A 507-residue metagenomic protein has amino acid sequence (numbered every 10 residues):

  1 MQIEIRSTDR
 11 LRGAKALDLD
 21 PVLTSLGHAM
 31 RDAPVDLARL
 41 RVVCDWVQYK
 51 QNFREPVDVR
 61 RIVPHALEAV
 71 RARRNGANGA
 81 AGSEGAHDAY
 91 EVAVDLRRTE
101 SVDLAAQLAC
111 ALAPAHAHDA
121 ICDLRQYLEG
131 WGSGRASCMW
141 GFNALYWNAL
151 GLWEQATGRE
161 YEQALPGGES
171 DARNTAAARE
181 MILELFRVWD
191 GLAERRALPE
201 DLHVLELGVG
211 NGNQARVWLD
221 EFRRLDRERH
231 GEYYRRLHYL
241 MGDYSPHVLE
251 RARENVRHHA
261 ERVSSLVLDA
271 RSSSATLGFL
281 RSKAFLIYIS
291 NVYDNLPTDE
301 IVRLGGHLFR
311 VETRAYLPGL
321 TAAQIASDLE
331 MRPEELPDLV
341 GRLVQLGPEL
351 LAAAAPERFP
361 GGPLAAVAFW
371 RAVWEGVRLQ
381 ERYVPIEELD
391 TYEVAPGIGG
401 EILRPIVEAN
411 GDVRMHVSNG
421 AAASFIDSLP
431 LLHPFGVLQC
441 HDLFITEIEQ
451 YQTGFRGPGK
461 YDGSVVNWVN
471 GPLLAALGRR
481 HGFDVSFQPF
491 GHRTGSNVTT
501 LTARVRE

Functional and structural regions predicted by a protein language model:
M1-H203, N211-A284, I301, P472 (+2 more regions): Rossmann-like AdoMet
Q2-W46, K283-E507: Class I S-adenosyl-L-methionine
G208: Conserved S-adenosyl-L-methionine
